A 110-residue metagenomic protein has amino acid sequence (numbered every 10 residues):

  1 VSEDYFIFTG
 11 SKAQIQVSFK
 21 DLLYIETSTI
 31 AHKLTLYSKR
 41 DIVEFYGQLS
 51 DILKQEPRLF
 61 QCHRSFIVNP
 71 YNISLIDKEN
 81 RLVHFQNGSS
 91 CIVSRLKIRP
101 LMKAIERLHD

Functional and structural regions predicted by a protein language model:
V1-Q86, S90: Conserved binding/recognition cores within well-folded domains
Q86-D110: Long, non-transmembrane cytosolic or organellar matrix-exposed soluble domains/tails of integral membrane proteins
